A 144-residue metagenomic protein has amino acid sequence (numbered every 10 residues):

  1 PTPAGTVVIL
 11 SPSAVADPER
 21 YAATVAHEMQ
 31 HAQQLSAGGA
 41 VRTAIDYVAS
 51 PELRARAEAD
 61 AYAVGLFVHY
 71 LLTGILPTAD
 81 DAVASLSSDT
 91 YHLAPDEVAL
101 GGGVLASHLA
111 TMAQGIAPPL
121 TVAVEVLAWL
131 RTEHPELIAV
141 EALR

Functional and structural regions predicted by a protein language model:
P1-V8: Auxiliary, metal-adjacent structural segments of Zn-dependent hydrolase domains
P3, P18-A23, Q34-G65: Post-HEXXH active-site segment of zinc metalloproteases
V8-V25: Short pre-active-site segment immediately N-terminal to the catalytic Zn-binding motif
A26, R54-E58, Y62, A79 (+2 more regions): A structural signal for well-ordered alpha-helical scaffolds and beta->alpha junctions
H27, H31: Histidine-centered divalent metal-coordination motifs
H69: Metal-centered catalytic cores of metalloenzymes
G74-R144: Pan-zinc metallopeptidase signature
